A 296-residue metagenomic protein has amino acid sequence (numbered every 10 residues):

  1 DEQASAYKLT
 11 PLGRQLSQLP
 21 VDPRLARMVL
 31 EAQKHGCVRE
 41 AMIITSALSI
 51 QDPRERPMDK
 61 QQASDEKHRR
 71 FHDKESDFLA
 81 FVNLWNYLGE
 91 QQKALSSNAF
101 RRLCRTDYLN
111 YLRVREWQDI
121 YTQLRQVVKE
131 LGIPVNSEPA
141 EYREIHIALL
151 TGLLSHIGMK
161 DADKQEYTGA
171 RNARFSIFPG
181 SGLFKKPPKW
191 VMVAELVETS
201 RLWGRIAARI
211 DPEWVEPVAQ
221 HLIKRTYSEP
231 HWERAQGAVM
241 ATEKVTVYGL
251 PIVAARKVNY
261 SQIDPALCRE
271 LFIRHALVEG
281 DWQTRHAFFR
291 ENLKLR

Functional and structural regions predicted by a protein language model:
D1-Q236, R296: Second RecA-like catalytic domain
F81-A99, L103-D107, R113, Y121 (+1 more regions): Extended alpha-helical interaction scaffolds
